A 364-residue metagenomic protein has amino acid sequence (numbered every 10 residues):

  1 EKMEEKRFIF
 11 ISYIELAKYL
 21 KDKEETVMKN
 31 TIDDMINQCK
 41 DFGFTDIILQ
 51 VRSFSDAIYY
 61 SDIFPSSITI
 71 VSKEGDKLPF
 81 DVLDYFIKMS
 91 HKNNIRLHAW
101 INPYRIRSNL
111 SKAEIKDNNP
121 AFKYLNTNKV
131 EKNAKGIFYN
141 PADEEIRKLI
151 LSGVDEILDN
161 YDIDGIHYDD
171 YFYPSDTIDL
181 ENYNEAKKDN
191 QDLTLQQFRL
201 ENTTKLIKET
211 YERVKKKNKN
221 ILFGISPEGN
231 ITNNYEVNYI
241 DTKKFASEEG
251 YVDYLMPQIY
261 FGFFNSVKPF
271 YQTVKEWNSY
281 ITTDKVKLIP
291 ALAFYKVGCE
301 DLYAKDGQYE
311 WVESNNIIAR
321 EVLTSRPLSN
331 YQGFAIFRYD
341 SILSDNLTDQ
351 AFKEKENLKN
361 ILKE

Functional and structural regions predicted by a protein language model:
E4-K29, H98-A99, Y104-N160, K305-Y309: Active-site-adjacent "subsite" loops/lids of carbohydrate-active enzymes
I14-T26, F64-F80, N133-L151, D192-N202 (+2 more regions): The substrate-binding groove and active-site-proximal loops of carbohydrate-active enzymes, especially glycoside
M28, D84, N119-E248, Y260-F261: Polysaccharide-binding and catalytic clefts of secreted carbohydrate-active enzymes
N30-A57, N160-G165, E248-Y254, S325-F334: Catalytic domains of carbohydrate-active enzymes, especially glycoside hydrolases
M35-I36, L49-N102, K188-K217, P269: Aromatic-lined substrate-binding rim segments of carbohydrate-active enzymes
F44-R52, P79-E131, H167-D169: Glycine-rich, aromatic-flanked loop segments that form ligand/cofactor-binding clefts across common enzyme folds
K208, I231-K244, V267-I281, I317-V322: Alpha-helical scaffolding within the catalytic cores of extracellular/periplasmic polymer-degrading hydrolases
E249-V267, E276-E364: Substrate-binding cleft of secreted/luminal carbohydrate-active enzymes
